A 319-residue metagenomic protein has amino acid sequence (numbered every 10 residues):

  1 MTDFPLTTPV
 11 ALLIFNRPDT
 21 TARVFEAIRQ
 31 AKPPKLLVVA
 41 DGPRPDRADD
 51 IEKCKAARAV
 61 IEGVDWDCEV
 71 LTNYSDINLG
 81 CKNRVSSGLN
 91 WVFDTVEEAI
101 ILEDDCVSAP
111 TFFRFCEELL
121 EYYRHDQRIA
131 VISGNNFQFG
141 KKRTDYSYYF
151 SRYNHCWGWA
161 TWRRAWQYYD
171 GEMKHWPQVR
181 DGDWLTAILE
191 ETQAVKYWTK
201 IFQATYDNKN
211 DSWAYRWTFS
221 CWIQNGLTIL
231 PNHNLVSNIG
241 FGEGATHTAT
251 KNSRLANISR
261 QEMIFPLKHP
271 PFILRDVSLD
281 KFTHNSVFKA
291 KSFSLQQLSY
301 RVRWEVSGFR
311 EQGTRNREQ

Functional and structural regions predicted by a protein language model:
M1, E305-Q319: Short, basic, low-complexity termini and linkers enriched in Ser/Thr/Gly/Pro that act as targeting/leader peptides
T2-I101, C106-E305: An acidic/histidine-cluster motif and surrounding catalytic segment that typifies divalent-metal-assisted enzyme active
